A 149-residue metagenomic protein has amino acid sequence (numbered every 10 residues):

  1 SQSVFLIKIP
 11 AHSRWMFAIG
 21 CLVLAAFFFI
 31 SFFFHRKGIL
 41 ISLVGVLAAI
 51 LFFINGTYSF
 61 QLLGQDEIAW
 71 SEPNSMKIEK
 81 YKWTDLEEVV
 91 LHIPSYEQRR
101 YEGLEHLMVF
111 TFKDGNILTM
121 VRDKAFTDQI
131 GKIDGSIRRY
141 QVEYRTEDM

Functional and structural regions predicted by a protein language model:
S1-F32: N-terminal membrane-targeting/pre-transmembrane regions
S1-K8, L107, F112, M149: N-terminal secretory/membrane-targeting helices
P10, F34-H35, S75, F126 (+1 more regions): Short, structured coil/loop segments at alpha-helix boundaries
F33-V44: Membrane-interfacial entry segments at the cytosolic side of transmembrane helices
S42-Y81: Conserved beta-hairpin
E72-T127: Non-transmembrane, membrane-adjacent beta-strand/coil modules in membrane-associated proteins and peripheral
V121-M149: Terminal and domain-flanking low-complexity segments
